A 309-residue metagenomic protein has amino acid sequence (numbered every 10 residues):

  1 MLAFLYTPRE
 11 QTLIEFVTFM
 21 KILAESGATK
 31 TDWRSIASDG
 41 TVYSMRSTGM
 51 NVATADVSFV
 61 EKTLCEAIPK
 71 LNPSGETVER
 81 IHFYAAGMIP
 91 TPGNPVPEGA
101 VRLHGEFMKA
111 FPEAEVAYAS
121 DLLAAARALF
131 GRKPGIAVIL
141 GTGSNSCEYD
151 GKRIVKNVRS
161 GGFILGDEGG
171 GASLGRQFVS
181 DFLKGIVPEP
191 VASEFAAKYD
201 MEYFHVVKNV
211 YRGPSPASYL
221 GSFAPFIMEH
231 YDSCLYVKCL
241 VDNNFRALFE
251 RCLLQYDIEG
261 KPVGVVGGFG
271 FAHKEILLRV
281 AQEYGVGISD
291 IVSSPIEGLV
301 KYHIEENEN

Functional and structural regions predicted by a protein language model:
F4-T7, M108: Generic N-terminal simple sequence motifs
Y6-P8, T12-R80, L129-I136, V179-N309: ATP-binding/phosphotransfer module of carbohydrate and carboxylate kinases, centering on a glycine-rich
V52, G87, S160-D167, V286-D290: A short glycine/serine-rich beta->alpha loop
T54-A55, K62-T63, Y84-P97: Alpha-helical substrate-recognition element adjacent to the catalytic core
Y84, C147, M228: Residues in well-ordered beta-strands of folded domains
A85-I89, L122, G267-F269: Short glycine-rich, polar/acidic loop-and-turn segments at beta strand-coil junctions
I89-P190: Phosphate-binding/catalytic loop of phosphoryl-transfer enzymes
